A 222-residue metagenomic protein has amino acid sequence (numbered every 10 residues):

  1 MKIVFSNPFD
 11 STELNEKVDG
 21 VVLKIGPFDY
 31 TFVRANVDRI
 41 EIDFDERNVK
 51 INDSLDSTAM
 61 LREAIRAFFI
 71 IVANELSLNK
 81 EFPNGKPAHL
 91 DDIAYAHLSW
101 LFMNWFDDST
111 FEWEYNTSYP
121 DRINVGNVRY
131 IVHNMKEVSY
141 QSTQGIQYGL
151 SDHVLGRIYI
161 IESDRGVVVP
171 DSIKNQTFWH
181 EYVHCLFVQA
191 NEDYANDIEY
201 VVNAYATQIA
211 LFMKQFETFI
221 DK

Functional and structural regions predicted by a protein language model:
M1-T12, V18-V21, I25-F28, V128: Short, basic/low-complexity N-terminal boundary segments at the transition from targeting/disordered tails
F5, F69, L98-F102, D108-Y119 (+7 more regions): Intrinsic disorder/low-complexity detector
E16-K50, T58, Y115-N124, N134-Y159: Catalytic zinc-binding patch centered on the HExxH motif and its immediate surroundings that defines zinc-dependent
R47-A64, L155-T177, E192: Short pre-active-site segment immediately N-terminal to the catalytic Zn-binding motif
L61-N74, Q176-V188: Active-site recognition of the HExxH zinc-binding catalytic motif
N79-Y115, A190-K222: Post-HExxH zinc-binding segment in Zn-dependent metallohydrolases
